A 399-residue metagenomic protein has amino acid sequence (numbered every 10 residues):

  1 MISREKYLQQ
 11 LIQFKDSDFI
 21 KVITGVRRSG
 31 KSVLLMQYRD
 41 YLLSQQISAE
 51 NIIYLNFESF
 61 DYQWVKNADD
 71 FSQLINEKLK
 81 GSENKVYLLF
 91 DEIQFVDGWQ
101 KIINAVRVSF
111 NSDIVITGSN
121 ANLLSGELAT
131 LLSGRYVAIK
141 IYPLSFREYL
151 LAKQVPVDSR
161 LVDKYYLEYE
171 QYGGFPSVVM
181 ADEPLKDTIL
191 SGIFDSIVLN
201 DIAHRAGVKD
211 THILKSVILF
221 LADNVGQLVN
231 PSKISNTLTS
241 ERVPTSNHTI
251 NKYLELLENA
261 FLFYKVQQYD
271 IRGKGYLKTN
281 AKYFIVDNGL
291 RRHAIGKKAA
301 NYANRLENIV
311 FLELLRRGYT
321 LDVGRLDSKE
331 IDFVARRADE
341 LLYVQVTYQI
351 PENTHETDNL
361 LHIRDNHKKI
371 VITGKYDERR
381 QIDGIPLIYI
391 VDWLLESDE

Functional and structural regions predicted by a protein language model:
I2-D16: Pre-Walker A adenine-sensing motif
I23: Hydrophobic anchor at the beta1->P-loop junction of P-loop NTPases
K31: Conserved lysine of the Walker
L34: Hydrophobic positions on the alpha1 helix immediately C-terminal to the Walker A/P-loop
I53-N84: Short glycine-rich substrate-engagement loop in P-loop NTPases that contacts/grips substrate
S119-A121, S125-L228, F261-Y264: Interdomain motor-coupling "hinge/lid" segment immediately C-terminal to the ATP-binding subdomain of NTP-driven enzymes
E183-E340: Accessory nucleic acid-recognition modules appended to NTPase machines
G324-R325, Y348-V391: Catalytic cores of nucleic-acid endonucleases
